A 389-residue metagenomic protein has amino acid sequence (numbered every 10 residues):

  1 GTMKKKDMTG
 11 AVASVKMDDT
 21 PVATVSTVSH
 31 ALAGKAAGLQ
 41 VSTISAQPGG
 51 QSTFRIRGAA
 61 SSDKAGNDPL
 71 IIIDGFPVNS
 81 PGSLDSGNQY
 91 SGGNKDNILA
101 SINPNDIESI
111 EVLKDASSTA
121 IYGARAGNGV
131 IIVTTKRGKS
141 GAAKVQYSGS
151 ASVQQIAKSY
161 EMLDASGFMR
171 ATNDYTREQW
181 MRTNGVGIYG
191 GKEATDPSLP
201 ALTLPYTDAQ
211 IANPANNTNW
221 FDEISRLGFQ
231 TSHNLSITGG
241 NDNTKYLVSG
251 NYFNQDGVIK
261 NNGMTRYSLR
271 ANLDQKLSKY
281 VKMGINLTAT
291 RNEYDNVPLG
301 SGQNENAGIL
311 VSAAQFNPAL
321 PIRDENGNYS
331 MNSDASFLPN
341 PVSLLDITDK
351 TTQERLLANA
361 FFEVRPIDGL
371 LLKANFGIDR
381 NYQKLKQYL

Functional and structural regions predicted by a protein language model:
G1-R270, Q275-G284, L357-A358: Short, small/polar-rich motifs associated with maturation and membrane association, primarily at protein termini
L32, A37, P318-A319, D368: Proline-centered flexible-loop/turn and helix-kink motifs
P81, M331-N332, K373: Short, hydrophobic secondary-structure boundary micro-motifs
N94-N97, G167-R170, G302-I309, A335-D346: A short, terminal or domain-edge coil/loop segment
S159-T203, T290-M331, Q387: A surface-exposed, glycine/aromatic-enriched loop/edge motif typical of exported proteins
K192, P197-A209, A215, M264-L269 (+2 more regions): Outer-membrane beta-barrel proteins, especially TonB-dependent receptors
R226-D242, N251-F253, P341-Q387: Outer-membrane beta-barrel transmembrane strands
G257-S268, D274-K276, K282, N286-S301 (+2 more regions): Small-side-chain secondary-structure face that scaffolds active or pore-lining regions
